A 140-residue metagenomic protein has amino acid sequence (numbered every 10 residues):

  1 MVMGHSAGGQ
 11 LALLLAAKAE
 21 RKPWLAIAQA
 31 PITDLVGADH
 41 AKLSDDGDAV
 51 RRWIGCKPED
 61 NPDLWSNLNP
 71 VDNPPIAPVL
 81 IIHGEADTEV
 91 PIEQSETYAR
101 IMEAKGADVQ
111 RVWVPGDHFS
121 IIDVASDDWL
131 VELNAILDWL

Functional and structural regions predicted by a protein language model:
M1-K42: Primarily recognizes the serine-hydrolase "nucleophile elbow" in alpha/beta-hydrolase and SGNH/GDSL folds
S6, E85, P115: Residue-level signal for short, function-critical loop segments
G9, T33-D34, D87, H118-I121: Active-site micro-motifs of SAM-dependent methyltransferase domains
G37-V71: Mobile cap/lid helix-loop segments that gate and shape the active-site cleft of serine hydrolases
P74-V79, K105: Short, proline-enriched alpha-helix->beta-strand connector loops that line the catalytic pocket of alpha/beta-hydrolase
I81-H83, D87: Short beta-strand/loop motif that positions the catalytic acidic residue of the alpha/beta-hydrolase fold
E89, E93-L140: C-terminal catalytic histidine-bearing segment of alpha/beta-hydrolase fold enzymes
